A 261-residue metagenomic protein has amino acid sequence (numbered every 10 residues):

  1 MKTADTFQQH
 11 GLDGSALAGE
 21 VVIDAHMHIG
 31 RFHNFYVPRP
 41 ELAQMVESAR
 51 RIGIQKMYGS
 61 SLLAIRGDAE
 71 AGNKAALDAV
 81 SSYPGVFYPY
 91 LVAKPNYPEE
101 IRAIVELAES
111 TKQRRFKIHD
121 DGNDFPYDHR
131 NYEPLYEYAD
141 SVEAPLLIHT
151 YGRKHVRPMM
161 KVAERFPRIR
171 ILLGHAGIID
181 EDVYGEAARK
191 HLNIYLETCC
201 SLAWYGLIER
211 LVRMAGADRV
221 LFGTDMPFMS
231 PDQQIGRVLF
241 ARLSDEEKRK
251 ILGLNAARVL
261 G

Functional and structural regions predicted by a protein language model:
M1-A25, R39-K56, A217-R219, D232-G261: Mid-to-C-terminal alpha-helical segments outside catalytic/metal-binding sites
T3, Q113-R115, F125-L221: Catalytic pocket-lining loop regions of alpha/beta-barrel enzymes, especially the amidohydrolase/enolase/GH5 lineages
A4-Y36, L77-L91, L192: Mobile, glycine- and charge-enriched loop segments and immediately flanking short secondary-structure elements within
H26, A49, A76, V80 (+7 more regions): Conserved, mostly hydrophobic/aromatic
H26-F32, H119, H149, H175: Histidine-centered divalent metal-coordination motifs
G30-H33, A64-D68, P95-E99, N123 (+4 more regions): Active-site environment of divalent metal-dependent phosphoester hydrolases
V37-A49, Y97-A108: Short, acidic/polar
Q55-K56, A64-P145, K190: Active-site gating/metal-coordination segments in enzymes
